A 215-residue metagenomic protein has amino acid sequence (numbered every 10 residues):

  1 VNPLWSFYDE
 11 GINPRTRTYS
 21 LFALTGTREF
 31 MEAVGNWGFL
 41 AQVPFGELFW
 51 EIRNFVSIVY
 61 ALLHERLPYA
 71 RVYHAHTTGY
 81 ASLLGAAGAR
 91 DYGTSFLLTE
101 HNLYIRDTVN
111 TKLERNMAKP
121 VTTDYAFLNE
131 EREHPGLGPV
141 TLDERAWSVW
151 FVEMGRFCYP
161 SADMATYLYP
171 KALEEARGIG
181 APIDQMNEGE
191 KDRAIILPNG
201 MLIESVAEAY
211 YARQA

Functional and structural regions predicted by a protein language model:
V1-E47: Non-catalytic, alpha-helical, charged scaffold/linker segments that couple or flank catalytic or architectural cores
T27, S148-E190: A short, active-site helix/loop in glycosyltransferases that binds the activated sugar's phosphate group
E47-V72, L83-L84: An amphipathic, basic-hydrophobic alpha-helix
Y60-Y69, Y104, Y125-M164: Membrane-proximal helix-turn-helix segments that form the acceptor-binding/catalytic region of lipid-linked
H64-Y80, T94-L97, H101: Short N-terminal targeting/anchoring amphipathic segment
E100-L103, P198-N199: Histidine-centered beta-alpha loop that forms part of the nucleotide-sugar donor binding/catalytic region in diverse
T108-K119, G155-A162: A conserved, positively charged/aromatic
R177, I183-Q214: Acidic anion/phosphate-binding donor-loop and adjacent secondary structure in glycosyltransferase catalytic cores
